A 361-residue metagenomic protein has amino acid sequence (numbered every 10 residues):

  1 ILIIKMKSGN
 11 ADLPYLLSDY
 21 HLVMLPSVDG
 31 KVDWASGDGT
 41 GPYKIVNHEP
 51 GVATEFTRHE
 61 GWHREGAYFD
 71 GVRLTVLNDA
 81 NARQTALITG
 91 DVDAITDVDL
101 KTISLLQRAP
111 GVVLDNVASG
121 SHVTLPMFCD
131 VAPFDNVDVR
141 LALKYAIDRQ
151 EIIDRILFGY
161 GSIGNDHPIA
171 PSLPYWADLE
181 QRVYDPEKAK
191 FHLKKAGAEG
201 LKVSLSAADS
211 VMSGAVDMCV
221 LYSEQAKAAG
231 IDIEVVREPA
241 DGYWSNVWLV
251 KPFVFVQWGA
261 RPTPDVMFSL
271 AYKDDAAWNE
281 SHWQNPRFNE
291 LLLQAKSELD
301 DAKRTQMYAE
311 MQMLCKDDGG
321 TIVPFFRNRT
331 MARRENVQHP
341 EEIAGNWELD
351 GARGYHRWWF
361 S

Functional and structural regions predicted by a protein language model:
I1, K7-A11, Y20, H48-P50 (+12 more regions): Solvent-exposed coil/turn segments that connect beta secondary-structure elements in extracytoplasmic/periplasmic
L2-I4, G41-K44, T54-E55, D70-V76 (+2 more regions): Short, well-ordered beta-strand elements
S8-G9, Y15-G71, D79-N81, P186-E187 (+2 more regions): Gly/Pro-rich hinge or "lid" segments in bacterial periplasmic/extracellular proteins
A11, E49, V123, I147-P174 (+2 more regions): Detector for C-terminal structural segments
K31, E60-L105, S223, D232: Ligand-site clamp/hinge motif
E55-E60, R108, D135-E224, L291 (+2 more regions): Append "and occasionally in soluble cytosolic enzymes with long acidic Gly/Pro-rich linkers
N81-D91, R108-A109, V137-D138, D217-A229 (+1 more regions): Short helices/loops that flank or line small-molecule/ion binding pockets
V98-A109, A260-D265: A ligand-binding cleft/hinge motif common to bilobed small-molecule-binding domains
